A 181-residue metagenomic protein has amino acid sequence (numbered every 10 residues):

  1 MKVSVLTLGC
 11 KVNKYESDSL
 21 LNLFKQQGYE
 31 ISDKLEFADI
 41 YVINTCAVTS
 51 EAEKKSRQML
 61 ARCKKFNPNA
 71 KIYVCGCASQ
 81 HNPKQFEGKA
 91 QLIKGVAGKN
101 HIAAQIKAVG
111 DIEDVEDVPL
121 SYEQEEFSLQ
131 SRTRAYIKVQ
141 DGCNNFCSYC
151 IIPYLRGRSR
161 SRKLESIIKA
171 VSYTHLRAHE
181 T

Functional and structural regions predicted by a protein language model:
M1-R177: Proteins enriched for Cys/Gly/acidic motifs involved in redox and nucleic-acid/cofactor modification
